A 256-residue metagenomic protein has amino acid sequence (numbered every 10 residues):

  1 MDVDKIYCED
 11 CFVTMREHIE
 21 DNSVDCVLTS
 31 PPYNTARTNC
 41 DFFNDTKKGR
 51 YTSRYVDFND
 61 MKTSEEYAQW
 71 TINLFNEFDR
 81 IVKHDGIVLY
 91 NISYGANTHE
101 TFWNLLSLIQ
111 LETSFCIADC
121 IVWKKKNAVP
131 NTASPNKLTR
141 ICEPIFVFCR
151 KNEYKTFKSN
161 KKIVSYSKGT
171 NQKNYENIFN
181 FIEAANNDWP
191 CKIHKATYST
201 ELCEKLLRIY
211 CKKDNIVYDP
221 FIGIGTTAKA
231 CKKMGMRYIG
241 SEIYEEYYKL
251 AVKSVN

Functional and structural regions predicted by a protein language model:
M1-L250: Core catalytic lobe of class I
V252-N256: C-terminal helical cap(s) of enzyme catalytic domains, especially alpha/beta-barrels
